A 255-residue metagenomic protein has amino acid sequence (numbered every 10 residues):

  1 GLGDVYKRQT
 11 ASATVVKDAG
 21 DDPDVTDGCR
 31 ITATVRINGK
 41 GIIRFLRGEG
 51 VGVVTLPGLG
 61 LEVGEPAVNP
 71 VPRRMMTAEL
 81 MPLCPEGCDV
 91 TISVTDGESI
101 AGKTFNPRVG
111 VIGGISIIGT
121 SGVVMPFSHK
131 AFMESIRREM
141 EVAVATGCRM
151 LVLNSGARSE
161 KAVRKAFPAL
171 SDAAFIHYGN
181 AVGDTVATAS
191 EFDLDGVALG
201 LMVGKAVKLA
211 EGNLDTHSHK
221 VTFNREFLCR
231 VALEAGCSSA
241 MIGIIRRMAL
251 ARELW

Functional and structural regions predicted by a protein language model:
L2-Y6: Short, small-residue-biased leader/transition segments that mark boundaries at the very start of proteins
T10-G39: Active-site cofactor/substrate anionic-group-binding motifs, chiefly glycine- and Lys/Arg-rich phosphate-binding loops
C29-I31, G41, P72, M76: Generic hydrophobic, aliphatic-rich segments that mediate packing or membrane embedding
G41-R47: Structural motif
E49-S159: Glycine-rich, mobile lid/loop segments that gate access to catalytic sites or pores
V109-I115, T120-W255: A structural signal for small-residue-enriched, beta-sheet-centric alpha/beta enzyme cores and oligomeric scaffold folds
